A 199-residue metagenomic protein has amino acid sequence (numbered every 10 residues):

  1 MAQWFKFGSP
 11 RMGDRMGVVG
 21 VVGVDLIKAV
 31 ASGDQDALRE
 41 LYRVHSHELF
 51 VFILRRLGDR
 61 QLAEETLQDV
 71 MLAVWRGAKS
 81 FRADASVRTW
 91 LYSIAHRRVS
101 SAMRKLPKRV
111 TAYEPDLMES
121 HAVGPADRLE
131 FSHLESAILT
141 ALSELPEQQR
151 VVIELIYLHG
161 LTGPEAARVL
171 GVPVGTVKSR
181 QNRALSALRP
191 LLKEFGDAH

Functional and structural regions predicted by a protein language model:
M1-V18, A29, T111, S132 (+4 more regions): C-terminal edge and immediately downstream basic/flexible tail or linker adjoining helix-turn-helix-like DNA-binding
F7, V19-G23, S101, K108-E135: Internal acidic/polar
A29-E40, F50-D69, V174, E194-H199: Short, charged helix-capping/linker segments at alpha-helix termini
A31-S32, R55-R60, D69-S86, K105-P107: Sigma70-family region 2
R43-H47, R55-G58, E154-T162: Short helix-capping/turn signature of helix-turn-helix
E65-L72, A85-R97: Structural recognition of an alpha-helix C-terminal capping motif at a helix-to-coil junction
R76-A83, S93-Y113, F131, R183: Arg/Lys-rich amphipathic alpha helix in sigma70-family domain 2
T140-V151, L155, H159-T176: Helix-turn-helix DNA-binding module
